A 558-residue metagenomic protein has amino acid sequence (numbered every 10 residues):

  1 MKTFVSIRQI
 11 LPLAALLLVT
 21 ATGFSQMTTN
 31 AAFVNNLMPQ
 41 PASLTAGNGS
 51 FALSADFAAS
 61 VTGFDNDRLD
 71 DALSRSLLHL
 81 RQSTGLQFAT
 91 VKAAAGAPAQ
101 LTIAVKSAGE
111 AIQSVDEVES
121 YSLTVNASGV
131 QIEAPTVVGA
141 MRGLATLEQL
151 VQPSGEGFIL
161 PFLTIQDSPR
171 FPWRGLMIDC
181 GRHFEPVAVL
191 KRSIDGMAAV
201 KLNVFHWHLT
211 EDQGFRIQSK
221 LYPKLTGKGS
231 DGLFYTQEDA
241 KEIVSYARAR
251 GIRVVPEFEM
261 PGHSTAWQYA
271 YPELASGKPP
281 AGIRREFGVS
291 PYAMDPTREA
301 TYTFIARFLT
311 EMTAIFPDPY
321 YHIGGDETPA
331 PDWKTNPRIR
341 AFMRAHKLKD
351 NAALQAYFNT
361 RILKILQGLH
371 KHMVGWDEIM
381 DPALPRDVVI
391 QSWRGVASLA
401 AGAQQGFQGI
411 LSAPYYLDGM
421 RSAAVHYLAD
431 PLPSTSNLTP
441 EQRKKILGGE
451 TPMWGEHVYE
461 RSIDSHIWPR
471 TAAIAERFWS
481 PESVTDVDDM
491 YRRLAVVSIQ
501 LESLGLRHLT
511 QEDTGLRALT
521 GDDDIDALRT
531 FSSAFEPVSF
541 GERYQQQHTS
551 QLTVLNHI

Functional and structural regions predicted by a protein language model:
K2-P12: Bacterial N-terminal signal peptides that target proteins for export
P12-L13, G23: Cleavable N-terminal signal peptides
Q26-F171, F478-P481, T485-V487, R492 (+1 more regions): Contiguous, structured surface segment used for ligand recognition
L37-Q40, T45-A46, E242, R298-Y320 (+1 more regions): Substrate-binding groove of N-acetylhexosamine-processing glycoside hydrolases
T62, W207-T210, V255-H263, T297 (+5 more regions): Generic beta-strand/beta-sheet core signal
D67-L69, F184-P186, D212-R216, P261-W267 (+6 more regions): Flexible loop/turn segments at secondary-structure boundaries
E110-Y320, N336, R361, I365 (+1 more regions): Feature activates predominantly on carbohydrate-active enzymes
